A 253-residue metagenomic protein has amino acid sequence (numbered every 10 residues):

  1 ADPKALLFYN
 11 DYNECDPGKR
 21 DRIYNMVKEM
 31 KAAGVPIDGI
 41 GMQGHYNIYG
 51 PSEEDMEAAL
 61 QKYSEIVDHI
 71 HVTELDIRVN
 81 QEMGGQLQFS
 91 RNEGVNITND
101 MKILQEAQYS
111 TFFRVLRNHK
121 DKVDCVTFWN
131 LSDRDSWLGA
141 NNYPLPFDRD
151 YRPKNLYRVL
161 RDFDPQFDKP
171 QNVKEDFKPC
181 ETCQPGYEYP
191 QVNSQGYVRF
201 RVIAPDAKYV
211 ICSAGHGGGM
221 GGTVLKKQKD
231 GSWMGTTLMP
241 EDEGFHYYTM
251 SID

Functional and structural regions predicted by a protein language model:
A1-R20, H71-E74, C125-N130: Aromatic-lined carbohydrate-recognition surfaces of secreted/lumenal glycan-active proteins
D2-L6, V35-D38, I66-H69, D121-D124: Short, well-ordered coil/turn segments that N-cap beta-strands
D16-A33, S52-L60: Distinct, well-ordered alpha-helical segments
P51-H71, L75-P170: Aromatic-rich peripheral "rim/lid" segments of glycoside hydrolase catalytic domains that contact and position glycan
K169-S194: N-terminal pre-domain segments of enzymes
C180, R199-E243: Aromatic-rich carbohydrate-binding modules that target alpha-glucans
